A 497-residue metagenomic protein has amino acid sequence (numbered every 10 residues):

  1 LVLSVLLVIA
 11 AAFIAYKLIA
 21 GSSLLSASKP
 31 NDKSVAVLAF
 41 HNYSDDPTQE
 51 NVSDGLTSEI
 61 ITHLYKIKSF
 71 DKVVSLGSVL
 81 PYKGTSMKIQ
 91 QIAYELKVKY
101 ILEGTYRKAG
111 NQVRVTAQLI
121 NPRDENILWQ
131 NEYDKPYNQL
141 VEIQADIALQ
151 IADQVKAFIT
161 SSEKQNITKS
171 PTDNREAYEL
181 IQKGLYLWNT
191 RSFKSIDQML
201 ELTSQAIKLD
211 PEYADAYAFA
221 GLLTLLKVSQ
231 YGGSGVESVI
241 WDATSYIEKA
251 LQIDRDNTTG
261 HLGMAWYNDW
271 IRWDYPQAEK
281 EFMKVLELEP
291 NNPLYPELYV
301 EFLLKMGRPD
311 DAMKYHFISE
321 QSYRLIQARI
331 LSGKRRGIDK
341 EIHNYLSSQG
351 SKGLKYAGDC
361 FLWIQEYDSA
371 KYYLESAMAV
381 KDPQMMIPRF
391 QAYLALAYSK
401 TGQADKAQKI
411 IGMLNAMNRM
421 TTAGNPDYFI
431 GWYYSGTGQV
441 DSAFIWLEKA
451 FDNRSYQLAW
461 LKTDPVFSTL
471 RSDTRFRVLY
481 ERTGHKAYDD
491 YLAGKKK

Functional and structural regions predicted by a protein language model:
V2, F13-L25, N31, T57-L202: Catalytic-center loop of serine/cysteine hydrolases
V2-V8: Hydrophobic H-region at the start of alpha-helical membrane spans
S23-T57: A structural "domain/chain start" motif
S69-K72, Y100, E212, V466-T469 (+1 more regions): Glycine-centered tight turns that cap/initiate beta-strands
S170-P171, T190, I207, L251 (+3 more regions): Short coil/turn linkers that connect adjacent helices within long alpha-helical scaffolds, especially alpha-solenoid
P171-Q182, D197, W241, K352 (+3 more regions): Amphipathic alpha-helical repeat elements characteristic of tetratricopeptide repeat
A177-K305, L458-L461: Short coil/linker segments at helix-helix boundaries
I247, M283, N292-E297, L303-K497: Alpha-helical protein-protein interaction modules
